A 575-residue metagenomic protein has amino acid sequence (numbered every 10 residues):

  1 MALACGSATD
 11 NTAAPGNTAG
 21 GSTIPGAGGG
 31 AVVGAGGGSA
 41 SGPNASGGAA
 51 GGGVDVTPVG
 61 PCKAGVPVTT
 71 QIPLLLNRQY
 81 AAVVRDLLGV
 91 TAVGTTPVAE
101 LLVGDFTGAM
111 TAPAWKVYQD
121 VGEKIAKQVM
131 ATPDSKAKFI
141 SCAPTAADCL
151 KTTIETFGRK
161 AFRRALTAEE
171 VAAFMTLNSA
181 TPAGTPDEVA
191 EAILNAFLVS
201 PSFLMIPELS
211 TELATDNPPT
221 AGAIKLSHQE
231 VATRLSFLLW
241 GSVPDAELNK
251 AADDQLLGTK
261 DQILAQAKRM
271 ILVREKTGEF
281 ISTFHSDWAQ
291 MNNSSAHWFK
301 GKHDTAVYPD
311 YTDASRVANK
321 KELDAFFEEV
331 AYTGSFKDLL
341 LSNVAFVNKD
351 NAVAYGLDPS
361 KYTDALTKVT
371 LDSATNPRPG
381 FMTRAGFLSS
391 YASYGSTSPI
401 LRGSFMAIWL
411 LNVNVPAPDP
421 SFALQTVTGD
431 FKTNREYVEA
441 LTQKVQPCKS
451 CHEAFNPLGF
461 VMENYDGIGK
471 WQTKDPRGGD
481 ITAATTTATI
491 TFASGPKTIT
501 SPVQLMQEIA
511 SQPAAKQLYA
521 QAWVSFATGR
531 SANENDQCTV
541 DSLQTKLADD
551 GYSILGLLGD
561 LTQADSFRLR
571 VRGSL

Functional and structural regions predicted by a protein language model:
M1-C62: Ser/Thr-rich, Pro/Gly/Ala-heavy low-complexity intrinsically disordered linkers and tails of secreted extracellular
V59-G60, V66-T95: Mature N-terminal segment immediately following signal peptide/propeptide cleavage in secreted/periplasmic
L87, L198, L239, N249 (+4 more regions): A cross-family structural signal marking well-folded subdomains
G89-V129, Q255, D261: Active-site-surrounding "flap" and adjacent substrate/cofactor-binding loops of secreted or lumenal enzymes, prototyped
T95-V98, T167-E170, L204-T211, T215-P218 (+7 more regions): Short, solvent-exposed loop/turn and secondary-structure capping segments
T107-E155, Y465-A520: Short, functional "switch" segments adjacent to catalytic/cofactor/reactive centers
T145-I193, P201: A conserved hydrophobic secondary-structure block that centers on an alpha-helix together with its immediately flanking
A352, K368-K516, A527, E534 (+1 more regions): Sequence context surrounding c-type heme c attachment/ligation sites in exported
